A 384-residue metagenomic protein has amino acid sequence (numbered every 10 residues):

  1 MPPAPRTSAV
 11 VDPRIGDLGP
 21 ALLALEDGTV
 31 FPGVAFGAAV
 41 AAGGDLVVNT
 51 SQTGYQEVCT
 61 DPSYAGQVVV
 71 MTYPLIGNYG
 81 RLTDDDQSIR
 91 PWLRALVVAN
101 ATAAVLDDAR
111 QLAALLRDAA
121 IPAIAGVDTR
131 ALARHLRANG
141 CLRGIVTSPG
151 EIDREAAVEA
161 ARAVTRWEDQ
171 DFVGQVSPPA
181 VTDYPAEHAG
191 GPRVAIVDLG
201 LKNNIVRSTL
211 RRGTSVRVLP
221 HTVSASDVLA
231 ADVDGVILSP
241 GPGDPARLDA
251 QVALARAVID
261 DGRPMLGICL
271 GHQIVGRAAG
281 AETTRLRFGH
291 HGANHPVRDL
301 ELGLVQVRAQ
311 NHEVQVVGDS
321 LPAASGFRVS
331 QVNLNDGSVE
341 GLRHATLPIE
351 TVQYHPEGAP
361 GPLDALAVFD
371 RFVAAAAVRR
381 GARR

Functional and structural regions predicted by a protein language model:
M1-T214, L219-T222, S226, A231 (+3 more regions): RNA-binding accessory domains that recognize and position tRNA/RNA substrates
A35-F36, P74, N311, H344 (+1 more regions): Residue-level structural signal for beta-strand termini and adjacent loop
P122, R193, P264-L266, E282 (+1 more regions): Proline-centered loop/turn at the N-terminus of a beta-strand
A189-V194, L302-V305, H344-I349: Beta-strand-turn-beta hairpins that frame and shape the catalytic cleft of phosphate-ester-processing enzymes
G191-A195, S215, P264, V307 (+1 more regions): Residues that mark the start of a beta-strand
R193-D198, R308-A309, E350-Y354: Active-site-proximal beta-strand elements of phosphoester/diester hydrolases
A230, G235, S239-Q315, G361-R380: Cysteine-nucleophile active-site neighborhood
L304-T346: Catalytic beta-strand/loop cores that center a nucleophilic Ser/Cys/Thr and support acyl-enzyme chemistry
